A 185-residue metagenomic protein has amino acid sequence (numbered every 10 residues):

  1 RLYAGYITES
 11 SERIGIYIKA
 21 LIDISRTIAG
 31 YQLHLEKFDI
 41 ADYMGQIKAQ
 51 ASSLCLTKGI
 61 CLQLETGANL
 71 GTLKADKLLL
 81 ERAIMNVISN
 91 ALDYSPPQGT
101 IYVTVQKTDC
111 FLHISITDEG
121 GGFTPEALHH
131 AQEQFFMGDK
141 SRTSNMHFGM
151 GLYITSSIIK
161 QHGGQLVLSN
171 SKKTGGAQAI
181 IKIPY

Functional and structural regions predicted by a protein language model:
E9-I14: Short alpha-helical segment of the dimerization/phosphotransfer core of two-component systems
A29-H34, T72-A75: Conserved micro-motifs of the catalytic ATP-binding
H34-A49: A conserved beta-strand-to-alpha-helix junction within the catalytic ATP-binding
E36-F38, C61-G71: Conserved catalytic submotifs in the C-terminal HATPase_c
A91-L92: Short helix-loop "hinge" at the ATP-lid/N-box region of the Bergerat-fold HATPase_c
F123-M137: Short conserved segment of the HATPase_c
G163-Q165: Conserved glycine-rich
